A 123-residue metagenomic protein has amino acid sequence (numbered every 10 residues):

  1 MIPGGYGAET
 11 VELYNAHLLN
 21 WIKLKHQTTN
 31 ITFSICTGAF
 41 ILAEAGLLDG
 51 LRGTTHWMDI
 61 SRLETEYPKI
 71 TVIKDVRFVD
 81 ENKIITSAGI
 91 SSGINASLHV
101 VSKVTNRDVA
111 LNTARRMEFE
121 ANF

Functional and structural regions predicted by a protein language model:
M1-F123: Active-site-adjacent pocket-lining segments in enzyme domains
